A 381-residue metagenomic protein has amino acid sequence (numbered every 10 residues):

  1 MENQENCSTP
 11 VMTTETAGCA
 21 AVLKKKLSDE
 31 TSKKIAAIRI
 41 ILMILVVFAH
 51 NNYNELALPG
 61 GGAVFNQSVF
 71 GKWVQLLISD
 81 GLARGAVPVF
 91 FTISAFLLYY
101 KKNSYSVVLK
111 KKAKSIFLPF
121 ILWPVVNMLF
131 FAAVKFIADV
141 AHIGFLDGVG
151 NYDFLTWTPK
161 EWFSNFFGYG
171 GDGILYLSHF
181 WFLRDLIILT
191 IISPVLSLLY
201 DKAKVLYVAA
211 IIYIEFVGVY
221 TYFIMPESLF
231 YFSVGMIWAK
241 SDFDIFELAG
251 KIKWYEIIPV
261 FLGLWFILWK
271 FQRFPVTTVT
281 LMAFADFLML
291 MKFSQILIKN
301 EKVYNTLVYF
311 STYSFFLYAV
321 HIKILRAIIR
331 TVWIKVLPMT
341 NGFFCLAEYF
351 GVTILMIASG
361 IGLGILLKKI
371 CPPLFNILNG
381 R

Functional and structural regions predicted by a protein language model:
M1-I212, E301, Y309, P338-R381: Membrane-cytosol interface segments of multi-pass membrane proteins, especially ER/Golgi lipid-handling enzymes
L23-K26, F230-S233, S241-F316, K323-Y349: Alpha-helical transmembrane segments and terminal signal-anchor/GPI-anchor hydrophobic tails, characterized by long
I44-N51, P124-V125, A209-Y222, I258-F271 (+1 more regions): Aromatic-anchored segments of alpha-helical transmembrane domains
H50, G85, A283, F287 (+3 more regions): Transmembrane alpha-helical core positions of polytopic small-molecule transporters
V74-P88, G171-R184, F216-V234, A249 (+1 more regions): Interfacial loop-to-helix transition and helix-capping segments at the boundaries of transmembrane helices
F96-Y100, S197, M236, K240 (+1 more regions): Short glycine/serine- and small hydrophobic-enriched flexible loop segments
I192-Y200, V205-F243: Loop-centered beta-sheet repeat module
L317-V320, N376-L378: Conserved active-site loop/cleft motifs that coordinate metal ions or position small ligands
